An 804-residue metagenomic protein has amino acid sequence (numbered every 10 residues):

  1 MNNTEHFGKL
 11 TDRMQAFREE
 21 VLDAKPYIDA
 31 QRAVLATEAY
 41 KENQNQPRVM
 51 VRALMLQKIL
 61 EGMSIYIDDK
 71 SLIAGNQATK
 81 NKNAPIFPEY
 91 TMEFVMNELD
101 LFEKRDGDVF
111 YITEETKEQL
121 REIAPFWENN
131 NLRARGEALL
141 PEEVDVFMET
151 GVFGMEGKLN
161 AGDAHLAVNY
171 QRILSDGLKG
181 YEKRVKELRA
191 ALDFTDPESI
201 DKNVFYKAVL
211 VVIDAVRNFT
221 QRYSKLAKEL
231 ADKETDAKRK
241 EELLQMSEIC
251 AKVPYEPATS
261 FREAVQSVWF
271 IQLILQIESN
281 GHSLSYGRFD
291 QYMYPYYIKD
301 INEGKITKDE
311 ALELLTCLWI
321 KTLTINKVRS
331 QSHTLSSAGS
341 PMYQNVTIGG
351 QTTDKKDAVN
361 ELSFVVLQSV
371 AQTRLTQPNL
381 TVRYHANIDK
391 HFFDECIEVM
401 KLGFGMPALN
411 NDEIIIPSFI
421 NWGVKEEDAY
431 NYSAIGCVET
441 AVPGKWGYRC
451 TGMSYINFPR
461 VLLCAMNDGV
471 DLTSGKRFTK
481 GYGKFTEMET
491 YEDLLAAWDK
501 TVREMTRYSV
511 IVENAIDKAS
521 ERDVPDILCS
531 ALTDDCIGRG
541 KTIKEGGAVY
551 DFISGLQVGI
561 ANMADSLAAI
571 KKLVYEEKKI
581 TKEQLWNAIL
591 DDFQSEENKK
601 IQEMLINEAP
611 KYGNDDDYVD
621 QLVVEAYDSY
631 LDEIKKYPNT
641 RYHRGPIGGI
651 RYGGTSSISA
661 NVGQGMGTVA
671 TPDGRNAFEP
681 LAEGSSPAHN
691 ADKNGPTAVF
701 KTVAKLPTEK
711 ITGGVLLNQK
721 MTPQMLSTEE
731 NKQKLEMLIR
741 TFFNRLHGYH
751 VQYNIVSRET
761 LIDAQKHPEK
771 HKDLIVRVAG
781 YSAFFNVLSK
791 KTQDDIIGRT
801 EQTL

Functional and structural regions predicted by a protein language model:
N2-Y206, E242-Q245, I249-L804: Conserved catalytic cores of very large enzyme subunits
K207-N218: Extended non-globular scaffold/tether segments
R222, L230-K240: A conserved hydrophobic secondary-structure block that centers on an alpha-helix together with its immediately flanking
